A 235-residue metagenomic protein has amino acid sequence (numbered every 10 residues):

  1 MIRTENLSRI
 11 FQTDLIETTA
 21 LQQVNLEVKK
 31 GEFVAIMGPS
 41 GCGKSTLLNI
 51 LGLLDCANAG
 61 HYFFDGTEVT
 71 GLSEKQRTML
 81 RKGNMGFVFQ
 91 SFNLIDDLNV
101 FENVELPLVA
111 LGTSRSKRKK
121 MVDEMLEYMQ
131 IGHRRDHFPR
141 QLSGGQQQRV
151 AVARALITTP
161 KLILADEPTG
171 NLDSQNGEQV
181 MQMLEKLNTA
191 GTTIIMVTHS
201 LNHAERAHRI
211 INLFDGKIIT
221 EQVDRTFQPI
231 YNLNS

Functional and structural regions predicted by a protein language model:
M1-R209, L213: ABC family nucleotide-binding domain
K217-S235: Conserved beta-strand-loop-alpha-helix hinge in the C-terminal portion of ABC ATPase nucleotide-binding domains
